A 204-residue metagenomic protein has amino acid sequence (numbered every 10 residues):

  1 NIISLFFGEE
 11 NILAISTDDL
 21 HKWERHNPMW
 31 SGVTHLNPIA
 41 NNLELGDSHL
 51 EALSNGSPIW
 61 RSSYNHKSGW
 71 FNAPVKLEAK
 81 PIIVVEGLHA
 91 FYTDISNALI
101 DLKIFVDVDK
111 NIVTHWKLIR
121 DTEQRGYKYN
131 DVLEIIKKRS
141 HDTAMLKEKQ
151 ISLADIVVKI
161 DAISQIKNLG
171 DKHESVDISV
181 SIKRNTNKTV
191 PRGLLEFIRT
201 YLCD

Functional and structural regions predicted by a protein language model:
N1-E10: A conserved segment at the C-terminal end of the G1
I2, M29-G32, I100, R120-D121: Short secondary-structure boundary/capping segments
E10-F71, I82: Conserved nucleotide-sensing/catalytic segment adjacent to the nucleotide-binding pocket in NTP-handling enzymes
I12-A14, K103-F105, V157: Conserved beta-strand scaffold positions in the cores of enzyme catalytic domains, especially in NTP/NDP-utilizing
D18, D101, D155: Receiver (REC) domain switch/active-site residues of two-component response regulators
K67-K76, K138-S140: Amphipathic alpha-helical surface "interface" segments used for docking/oligomerization or membrane association within
A73-E123, V176: ATP-dependent NMP and nucleoside kinases share a basic, alpha-helical "lid"
A98, K110, H115, R120-D204: C-terminal accessory "lid"/substrate-recognition subdomains
